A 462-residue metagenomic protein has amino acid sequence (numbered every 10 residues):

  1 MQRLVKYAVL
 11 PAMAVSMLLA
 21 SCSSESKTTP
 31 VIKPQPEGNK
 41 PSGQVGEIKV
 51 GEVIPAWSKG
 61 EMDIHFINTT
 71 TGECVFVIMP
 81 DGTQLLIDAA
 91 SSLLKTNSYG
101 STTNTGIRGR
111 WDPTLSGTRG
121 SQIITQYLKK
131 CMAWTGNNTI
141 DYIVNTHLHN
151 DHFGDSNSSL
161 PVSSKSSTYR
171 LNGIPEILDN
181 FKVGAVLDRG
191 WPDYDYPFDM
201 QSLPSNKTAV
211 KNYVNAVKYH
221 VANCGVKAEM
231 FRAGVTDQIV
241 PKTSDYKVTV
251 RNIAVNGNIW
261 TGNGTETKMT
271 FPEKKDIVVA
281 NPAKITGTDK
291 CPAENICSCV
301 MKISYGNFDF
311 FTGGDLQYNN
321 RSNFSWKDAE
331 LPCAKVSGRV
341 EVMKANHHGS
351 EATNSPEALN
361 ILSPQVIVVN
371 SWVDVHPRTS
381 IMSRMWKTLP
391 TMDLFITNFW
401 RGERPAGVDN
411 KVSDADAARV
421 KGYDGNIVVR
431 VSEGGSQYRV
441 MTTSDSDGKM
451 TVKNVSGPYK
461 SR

Functional and structural regions predicted by a protein language model:
M1-P11: Bacterial N-terminal signal peptides that target proteins for export
L18-S21: C-terminal motif of bacterial Sec signal peptides marking the signal peptidase cleavage site
S23-P30: Bacterial lipoprotein signal-peptidase II cleavage site
V31-D63, T69-T71, Y127-K130, G136-Y142 (+3 more regions): Flexible, acidic/histidine-containing loops and adjacent segments that form or flank the divalent-metal
D63-L85: N-terminal active-site segment of His-dependent metallophosphoesterases
T70, A90-S92, H149-D151, W191-D193 (+4 more regions): Catalytic metal-binding/acid-base residues of hydrolase active sites
P80-L85, S91-L187, C333-S350, S363-V368: Active-site metal-binding motif and surrounding structural segment of the metallo-beta-lactamase
V340-N410: Internal alpha/beta domain cores that form substrate/cofactor-binding pockets in large enzymes and binding proteins
